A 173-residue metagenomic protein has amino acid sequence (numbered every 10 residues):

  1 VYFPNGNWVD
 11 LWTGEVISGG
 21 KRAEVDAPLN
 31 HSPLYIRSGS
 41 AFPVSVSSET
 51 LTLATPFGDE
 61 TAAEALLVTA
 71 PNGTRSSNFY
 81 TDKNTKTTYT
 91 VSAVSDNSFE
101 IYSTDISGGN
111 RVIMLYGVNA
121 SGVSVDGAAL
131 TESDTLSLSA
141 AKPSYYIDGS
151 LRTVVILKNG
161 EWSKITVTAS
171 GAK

Functional and structural regions predicted by a protein language model:
V1-V94, I101-S103, N110-V118: Catalytic core of carbohydrate-active enzymes
D10-L29, V125-T153: Solvent-exposed beta-strand/loop surfaces of large extracellular or lumenal domains
G19-R22, G108, G160-I165: Solvent-exposed, conformationally flexible loop/turn segments
A27, V94, I106, G149 (+1 more regions): Surface-exposed coil/turn segments at beta-strand junctions on protein surfaces, enriched
S47-E49, V94, A128, L157 (+1 more regions): Compositionally biased, intrinsically disordered low-complexity segments
T61-E64, S139-A140, T168: Residue-level detector of intrinsically disordered, flexible termini and proteolytic processing junctions
V91-S95, E100-K142, Y146-I147: C-terminal structured "cap/appendage" subdomains that terminate the fold
S150-K173: Surface-exposed interaction regions enriched in Ser/Thr/Asp/Glu that occur as long low-complexity tracts or repetitive
